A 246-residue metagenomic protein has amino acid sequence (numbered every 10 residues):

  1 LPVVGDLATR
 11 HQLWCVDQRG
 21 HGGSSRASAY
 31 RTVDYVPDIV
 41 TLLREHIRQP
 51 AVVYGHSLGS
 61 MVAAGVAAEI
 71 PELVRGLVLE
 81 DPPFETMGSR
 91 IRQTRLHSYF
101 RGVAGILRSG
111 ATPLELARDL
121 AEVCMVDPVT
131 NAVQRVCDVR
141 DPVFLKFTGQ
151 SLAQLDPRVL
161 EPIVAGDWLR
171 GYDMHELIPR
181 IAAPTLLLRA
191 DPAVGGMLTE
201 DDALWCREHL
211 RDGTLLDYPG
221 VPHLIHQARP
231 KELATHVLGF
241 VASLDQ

Functional and structural regions predicted by a protein language model:
G5, R180-V221: Conserved loop-alpha-helix segment in the C-terminal half of the alpha/beta-hydrolase fold that carries the catalytic
G5, W14-L58, E69, T235: Active-site loop/oxyanion-hole signature of alpha/beta-hydrolase fold enzymes
Q18-G22, F84, P222-I225: Alpha/beta-hydrolase active-site loop signature
V62-V66: Hydrolases whose catalytic domains are alpha/beta-hydrolase-1, hotdog thioesterase, or metallo-beta-lactamase-like
A68, R75-L116: Flexible "cap/lid" loop of the alpha/beta hydrolase fold
S89-T94, R108-R180: Conserved alpha/beta-hydrolase catalytic His-Asp/Glu region
Y218-P230: Catalytic histidine-centered segment of alpha/beta-hydrolase-like enzymes
Q227-G239: Post-His helix in hydrolase/transferase enzymes
